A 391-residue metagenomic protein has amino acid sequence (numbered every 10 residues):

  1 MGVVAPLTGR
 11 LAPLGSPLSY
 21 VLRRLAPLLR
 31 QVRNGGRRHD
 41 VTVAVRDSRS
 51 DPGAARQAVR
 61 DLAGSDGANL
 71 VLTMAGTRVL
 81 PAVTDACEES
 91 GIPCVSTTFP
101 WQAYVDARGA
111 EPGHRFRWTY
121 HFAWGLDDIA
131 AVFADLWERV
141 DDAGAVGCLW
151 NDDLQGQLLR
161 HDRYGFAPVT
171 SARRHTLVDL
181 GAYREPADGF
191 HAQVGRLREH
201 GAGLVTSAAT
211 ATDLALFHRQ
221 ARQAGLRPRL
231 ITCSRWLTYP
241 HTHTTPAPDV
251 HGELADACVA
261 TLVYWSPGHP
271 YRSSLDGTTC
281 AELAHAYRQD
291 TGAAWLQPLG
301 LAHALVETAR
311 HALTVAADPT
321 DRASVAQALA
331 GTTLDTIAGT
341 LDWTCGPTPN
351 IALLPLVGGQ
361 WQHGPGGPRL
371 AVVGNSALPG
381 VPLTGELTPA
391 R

Functional and structural regions predicted by a protein language model:
G2-R23, R46-P52, Q155-G156, R272 (+1 more regions): Extracytoplasmic "Venus flytrap"
P13-Y20, Q31-D106, A187: Beta-alpha junction/loop-to-helix N-cap segments that form part of ligand/metal-binding clefts
H39, L296, T314-A328: Short, charged, surface-exposed loops that flank catalytic or proteolytic processing sites
D47, D106-D135, A182, P248-Y264: Short beta-strand elements at the ligand-binding edges of bilobed clamshell
L62-T77, V95-T97, G147-W150, H200-A211 (+3 more regions): Periplasmic-binding protein-like
R117-G225: Extracellular/periplasmic Venus flytrap/periplasmic-binding protein
A224-H303, T384-A390: Extracellular/periplasmic periplasmic-binding protein-like sensory domains
T333-R391: Solvent-exposed, acidic/polar segments of extracytosolic/periplasmic ligand-binding ectodomains
